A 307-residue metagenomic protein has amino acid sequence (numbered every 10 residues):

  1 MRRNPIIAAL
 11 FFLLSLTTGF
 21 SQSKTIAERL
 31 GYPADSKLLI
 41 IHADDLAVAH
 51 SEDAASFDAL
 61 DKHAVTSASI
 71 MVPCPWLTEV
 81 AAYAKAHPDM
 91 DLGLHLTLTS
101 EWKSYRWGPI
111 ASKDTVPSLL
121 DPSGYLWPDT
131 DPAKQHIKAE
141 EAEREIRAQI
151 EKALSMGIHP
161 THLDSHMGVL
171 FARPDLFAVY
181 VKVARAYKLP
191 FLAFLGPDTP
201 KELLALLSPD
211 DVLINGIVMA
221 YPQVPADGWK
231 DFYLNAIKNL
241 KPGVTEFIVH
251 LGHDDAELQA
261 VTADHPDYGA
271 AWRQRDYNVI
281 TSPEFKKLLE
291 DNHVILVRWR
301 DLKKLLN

Functional and structural regions predicted by a protein language model:
R3-N4, G19-I40: N-terminal pre-catalytic segment of deacetylase/amide-hydrolase enzymes
A8-T17: Bacterial N-terminal signal peptides
R29-G31, S56-K62, E79-D91, G108-D121 (+3 more regions): Acidic (Asp/Glu)-rich catalytic clusters
L38-I40, V65-S69, D89-H95, P160-D164 (+3 more regions): Structural preference for beta-strand elements that scaffold enzyme active sites
S51-C74: A short alpha/beta connector and helix-capping loop motif
W107-A133, V261-G269: Active-site gating loops and adjacent loop-to-helix segments of metal-dependent hydrolytic enzymes
A139-V212, I217, P222-W229, K238 (+1 more regions): Catalytic domains of cell-wall/extracellular-matrix polysaccharide-remodeling enzymes, centered on de-N-acetylation
F191-F194, H265-N307: C-terminal domain-boundary segment and adjacent tail
